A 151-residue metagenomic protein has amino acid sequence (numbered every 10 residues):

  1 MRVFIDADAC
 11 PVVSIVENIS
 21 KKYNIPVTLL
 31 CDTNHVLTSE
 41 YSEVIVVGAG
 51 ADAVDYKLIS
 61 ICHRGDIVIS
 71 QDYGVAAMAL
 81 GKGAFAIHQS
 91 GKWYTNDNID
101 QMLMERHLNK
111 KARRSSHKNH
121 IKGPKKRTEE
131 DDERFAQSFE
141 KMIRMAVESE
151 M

Functional and structural regions predicted by a protein language model:
R2-M151: Nuclease catalytic cores that cleave nucleic-acid phosphodiester bonds, predominantly acidic two-metal-ion
